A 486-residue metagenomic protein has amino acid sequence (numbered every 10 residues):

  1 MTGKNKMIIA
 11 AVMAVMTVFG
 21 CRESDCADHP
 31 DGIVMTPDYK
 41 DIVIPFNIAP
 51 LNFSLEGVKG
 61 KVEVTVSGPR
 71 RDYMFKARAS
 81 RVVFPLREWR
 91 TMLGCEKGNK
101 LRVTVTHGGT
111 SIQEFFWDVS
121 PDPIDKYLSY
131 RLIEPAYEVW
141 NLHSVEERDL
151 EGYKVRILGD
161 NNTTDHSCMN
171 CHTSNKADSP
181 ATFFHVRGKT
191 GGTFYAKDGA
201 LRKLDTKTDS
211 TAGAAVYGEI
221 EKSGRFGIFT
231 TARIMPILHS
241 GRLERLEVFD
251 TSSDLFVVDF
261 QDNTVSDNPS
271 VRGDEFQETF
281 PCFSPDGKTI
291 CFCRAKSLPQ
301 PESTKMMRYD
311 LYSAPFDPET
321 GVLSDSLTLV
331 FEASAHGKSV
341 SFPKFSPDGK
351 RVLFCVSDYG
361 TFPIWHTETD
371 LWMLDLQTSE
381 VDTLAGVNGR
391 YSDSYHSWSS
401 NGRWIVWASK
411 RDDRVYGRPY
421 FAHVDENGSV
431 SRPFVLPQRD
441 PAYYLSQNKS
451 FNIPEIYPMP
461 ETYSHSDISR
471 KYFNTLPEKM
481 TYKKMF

Functional and structural regions predicted by a protein language model:
M1-I8: Bacterial N-terminal signal peptides that target proteins for export
A10-V18: Bacterial N-terminal signal peptides
C21-F486: Sequence signature of WD/YWTD-type beta-propeller architectures
